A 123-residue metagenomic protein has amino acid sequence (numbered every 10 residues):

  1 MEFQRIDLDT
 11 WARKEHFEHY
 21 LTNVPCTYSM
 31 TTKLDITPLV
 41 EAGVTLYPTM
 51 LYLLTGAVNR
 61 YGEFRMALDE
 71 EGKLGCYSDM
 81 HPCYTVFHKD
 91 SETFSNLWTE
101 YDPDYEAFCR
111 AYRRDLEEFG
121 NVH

Functional and structural regions predicted by a protein language model:
M1-T45: N-terminal beta-alpha "docking/capping" segments at the starts of catalytic domains in thioester/acy l-group-handling
R13-Y20, L68-K73, G120-H123: Intrinsically disordered, low-complexity boundary segments flanking structured domains
M30-T32, L39, P82-V86, L97 (+1 more regions): Generic structural hydrophobic/aromatic packing signal, biased to beta-strands
K33-D35, T55, E71: Acidic/polar N-terminal loop/beta-strand segments that form early-domain functional surfaces
P38-R60: Acyl activation and transfer enzymes in specialized metabolism, enriched for ANL adenylate-forming modules
A57, Y61-R65, F119: Amphipathic alpha-helical interaction segments
F64-W98: Small-residue-rich loop/turn and linker elements
H88-H123: Helical lid/core segments from catalytic subdomains that handle acyl or acyl-like groups
